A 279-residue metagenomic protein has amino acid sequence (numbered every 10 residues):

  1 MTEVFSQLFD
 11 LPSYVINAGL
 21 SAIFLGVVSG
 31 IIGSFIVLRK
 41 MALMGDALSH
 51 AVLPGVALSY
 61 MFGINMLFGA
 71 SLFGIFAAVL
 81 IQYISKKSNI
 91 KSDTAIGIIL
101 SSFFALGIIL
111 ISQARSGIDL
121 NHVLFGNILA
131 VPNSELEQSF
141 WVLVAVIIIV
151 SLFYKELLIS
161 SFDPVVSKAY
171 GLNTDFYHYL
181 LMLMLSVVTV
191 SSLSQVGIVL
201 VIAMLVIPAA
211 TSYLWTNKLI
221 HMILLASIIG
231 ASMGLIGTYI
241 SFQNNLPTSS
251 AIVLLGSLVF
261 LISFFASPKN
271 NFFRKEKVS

Functional and structural regions predicted by a protein language model:
V4-N17, S88, A95-K155: Transmembrane helix-bundle core of multi-pass membrane transporters and related energy-transducing complexes
V4-S13, V27-L38, G55-N65, L158-V166 (+2 more regions): Short juxtamembrane and helix-loop transition motifs at transmembrane-helix boundaries in membrane proteins
A18, M66-G74, D93-G97, F140 (+2 more regions): Loop-to-transmembrane alpha-helix initiation sites
S34-S116, Y213-L224, S241-Q243, P268: Short loop segments and helix-boundary regions at transmembrane helix junctions of multi-pass inner-membrane proteins
A51-M61, I98-L110, A130-V131, T174-L185 (+2 more regions): Small-residue-rich segments of transmembrane alpha-helices in multi-pass membrane proteins, especially helix faces
L136-P208: Helix-loop-helix "hairpin" substructures at the membrane interface of multi-pass membrane proteins
V201-S250: Transmembrane alpha-helical segments in multi-pass inner-membrane proteins
L246-V253, S257-S279: Cytosolic-side transmembrane-helix boundaries in multi-pass membrane proteins
